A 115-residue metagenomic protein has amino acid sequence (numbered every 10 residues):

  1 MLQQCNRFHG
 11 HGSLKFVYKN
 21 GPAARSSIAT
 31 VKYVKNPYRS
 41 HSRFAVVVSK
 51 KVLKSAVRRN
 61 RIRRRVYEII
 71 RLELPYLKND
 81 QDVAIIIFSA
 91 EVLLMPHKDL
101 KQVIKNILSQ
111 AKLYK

Functional and structural regions predicted by a protein language model:
M1-K115: Positively charged, solvent-exposed patches that mediate nucleic-acid binding
